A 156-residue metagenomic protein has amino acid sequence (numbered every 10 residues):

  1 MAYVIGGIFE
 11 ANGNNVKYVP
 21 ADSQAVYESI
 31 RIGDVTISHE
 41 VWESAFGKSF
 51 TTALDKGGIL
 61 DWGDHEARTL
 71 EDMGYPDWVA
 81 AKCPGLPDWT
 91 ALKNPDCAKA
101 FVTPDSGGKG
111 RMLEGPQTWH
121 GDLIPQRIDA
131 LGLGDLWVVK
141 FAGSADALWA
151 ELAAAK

Functional and structural regions predicted by a protein language model:
M1, N14-V19, G108-L113: Short, well-ordered beta-strand elements
M1-N15, Q126-D129: Short, polar/charged alpha-helical segment
A2, A21-G57, A147, E151: Pocket-flanking alpha-helical
N14-A21, F101-D105, V138-A142: Surface-exposed patches in mature extracellular/periplasmic domains of secreted proteins
P20-S23, E66-A67, K82-G85, Q117 (+2 more regions): Solvent-exposed, acidic/flexible segments
V35-H39, M112-K156: Ligand-binding pocket segment of bilobal, Venus flytrap-like solute-binding proteins
W42-E43, W78, Q117: Solvent-exposed coil/turn segments that connect beta secondary-structure elements in extracytoplasmic/periplasmic
G58-E114: A conserved helix-loop-strand patch within extracytoplasmic ligand-binding domains of the periplasmic binding
